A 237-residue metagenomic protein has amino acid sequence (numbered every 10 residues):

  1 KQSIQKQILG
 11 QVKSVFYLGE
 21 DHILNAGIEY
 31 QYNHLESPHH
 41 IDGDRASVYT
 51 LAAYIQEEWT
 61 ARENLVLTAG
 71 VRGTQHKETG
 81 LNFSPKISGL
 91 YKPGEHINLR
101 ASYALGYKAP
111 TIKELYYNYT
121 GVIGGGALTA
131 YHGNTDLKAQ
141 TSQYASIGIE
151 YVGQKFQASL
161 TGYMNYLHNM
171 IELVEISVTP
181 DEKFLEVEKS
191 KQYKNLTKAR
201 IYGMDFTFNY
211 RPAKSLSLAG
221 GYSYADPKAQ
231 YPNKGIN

Functional and structural regions predicted by a protein language model:
K1, G10, E36-D44, T79-P85 (+5 more regions): Outer-membrane beta-barrel translocator domains and adjoining extracellular loop/strand segments of Gram-negative
K1, K92, N98-R100, D136-L196 (+1 more regions): Membrane-embedded beta-barrel scaffold of Gram-negative outer-membrane proteins
K1-G80, L90-K92, Y151, F156-Y163 (+1 more regions): Face-selective signature of the C-terminal outer-membrane beta-barrel domain
K1-K6, D42-Y49, Q75-L81, T135-T141 (+3 more regions): Replace "Gram-negative outer membrane beta-barrel proteins" with "bacterial and organellar outer membrane beta-barrel
Q5-K13, V48-Y54, T68, N82-S84 (+5 more regions): Transmembrane beta-barrel architecture of outer-membrane proteins
Y32-H34, Q75-K77, Y107-A109, Y166-H168 (+1 more regions): Feature marks short, surface-exposed loop/turn motifs that line or immediately flank catalytic pockets and channel
T60-N64, Y163-Y166, V187-N237: Gram-negative outer-membrane beta-barrel transporters
I97-G148, M170: Outer-membrane beta-barrel translocator/channel fold
